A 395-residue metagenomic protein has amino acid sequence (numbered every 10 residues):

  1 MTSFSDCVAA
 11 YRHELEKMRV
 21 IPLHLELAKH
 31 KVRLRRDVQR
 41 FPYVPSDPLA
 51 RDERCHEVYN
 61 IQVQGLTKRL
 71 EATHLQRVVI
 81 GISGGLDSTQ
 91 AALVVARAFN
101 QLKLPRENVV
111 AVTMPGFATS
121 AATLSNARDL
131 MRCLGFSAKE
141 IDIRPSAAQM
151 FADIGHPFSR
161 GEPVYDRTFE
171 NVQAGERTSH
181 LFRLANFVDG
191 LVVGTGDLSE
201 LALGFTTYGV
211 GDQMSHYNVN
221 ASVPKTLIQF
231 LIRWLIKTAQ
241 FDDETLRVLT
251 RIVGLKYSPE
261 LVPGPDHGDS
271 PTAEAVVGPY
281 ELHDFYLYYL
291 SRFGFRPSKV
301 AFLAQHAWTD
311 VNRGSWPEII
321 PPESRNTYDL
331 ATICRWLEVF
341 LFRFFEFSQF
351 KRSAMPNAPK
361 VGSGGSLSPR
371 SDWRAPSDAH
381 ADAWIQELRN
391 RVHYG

Functional and structural regions predicted by a protein language model:
T2-G84, S88-G395: ATP/NTP-dependent adenylation/nucleotidyl-transfer catalytic domains that generate, transfer, or process NMP-activated
